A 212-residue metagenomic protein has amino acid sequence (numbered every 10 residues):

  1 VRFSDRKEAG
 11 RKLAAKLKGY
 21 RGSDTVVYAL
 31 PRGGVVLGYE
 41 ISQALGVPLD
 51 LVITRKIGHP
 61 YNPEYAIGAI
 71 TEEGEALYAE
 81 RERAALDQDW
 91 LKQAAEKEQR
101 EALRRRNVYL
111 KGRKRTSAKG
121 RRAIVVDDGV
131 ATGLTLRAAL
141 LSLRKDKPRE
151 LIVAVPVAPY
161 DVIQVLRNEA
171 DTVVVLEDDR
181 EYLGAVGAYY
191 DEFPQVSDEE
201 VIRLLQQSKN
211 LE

Functional and structural regions predicted by a protein language model:
V1-E212: PRPP-associated nucleotide enzymes
